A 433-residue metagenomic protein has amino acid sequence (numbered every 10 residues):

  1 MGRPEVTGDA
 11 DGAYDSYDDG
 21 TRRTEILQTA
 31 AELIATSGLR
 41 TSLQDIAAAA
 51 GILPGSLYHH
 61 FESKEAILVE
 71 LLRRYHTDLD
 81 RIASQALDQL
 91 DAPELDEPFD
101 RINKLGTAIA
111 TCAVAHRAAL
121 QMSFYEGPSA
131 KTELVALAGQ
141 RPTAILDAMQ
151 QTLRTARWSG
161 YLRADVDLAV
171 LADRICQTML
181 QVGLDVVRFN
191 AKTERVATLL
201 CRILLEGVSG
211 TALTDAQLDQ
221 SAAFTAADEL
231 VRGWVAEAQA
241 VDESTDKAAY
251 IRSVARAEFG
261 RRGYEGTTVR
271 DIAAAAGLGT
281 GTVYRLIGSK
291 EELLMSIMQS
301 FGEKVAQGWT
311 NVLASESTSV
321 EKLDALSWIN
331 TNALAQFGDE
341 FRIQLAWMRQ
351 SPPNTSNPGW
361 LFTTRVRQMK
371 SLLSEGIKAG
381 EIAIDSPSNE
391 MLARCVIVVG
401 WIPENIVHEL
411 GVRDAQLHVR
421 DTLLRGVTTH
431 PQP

Functional and structural regions predicted by a protein language model:
M1-A10, T111, D147, Q151-W158 (+6 more regions): C-terminal peripheral helix-coil segments that are non-catalytic and often amphipathic
R22-A30, I46, L71-Y75, L79 (+5 more regions): Generic hydrophobic, amphipathic alpha-helix propensity
E25, A35-A66, E70, R74 (+3 more regions): Helix-turn-helix
L33, L79, F99-I102, G106 (+8 more regions): Short, structured motif recognition centered on aromatic/hydrophobic residues
L39-R40, L162, I382: Conserved hydrophobic residue
E70, S84-A118, L168, A197 (+1 more regions): Hydrophobic alpha-helical connector segments
A110-A136, Q150, T331-P353: Amphipathic alpha-helical segments used for helix-helix packing
T132-S159, A169-A172, C176, L180 (+2 more regions): Amphipathic alpha-helical packing segments from all-alpha helical-bundle domains
